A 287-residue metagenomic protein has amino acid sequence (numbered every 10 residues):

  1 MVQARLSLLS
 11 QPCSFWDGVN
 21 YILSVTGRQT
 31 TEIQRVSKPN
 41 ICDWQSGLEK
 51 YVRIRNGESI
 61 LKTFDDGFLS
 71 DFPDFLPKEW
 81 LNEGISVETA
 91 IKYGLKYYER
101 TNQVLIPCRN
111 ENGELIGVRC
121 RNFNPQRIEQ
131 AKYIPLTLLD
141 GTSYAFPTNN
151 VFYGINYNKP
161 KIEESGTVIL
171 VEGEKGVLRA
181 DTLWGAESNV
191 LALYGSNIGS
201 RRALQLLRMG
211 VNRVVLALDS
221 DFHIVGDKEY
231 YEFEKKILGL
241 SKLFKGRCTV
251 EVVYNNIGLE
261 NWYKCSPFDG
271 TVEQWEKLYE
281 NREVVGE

Functional and structural regions predicted by a protein language model:
M1-E83, Q103, P125: Non-catalytic accessory segments of DNA primases and related replication-initiation nucleases
A4, R109-E111, D219: Beta-hairpin (beta-strand-turn-beta-strand) motif
L6, G27, G84-S86, G94 (+3 more regions): Glycine-centered loop/turn motif at secondary-structure junctions
P77-T101, Y157-P160: Short, basic/aromatic recognition patches
E99-Q103, I128-E129, E260-F268: Short, solvent-exposed polar/charged micro-motifs at secondary-structure junctions
N102-G210: Phosphate-handling DNA/RNA-contact segment within nucleic-acid enzymes
S165-G166, V177-E287: TOPRIM fold recognition
